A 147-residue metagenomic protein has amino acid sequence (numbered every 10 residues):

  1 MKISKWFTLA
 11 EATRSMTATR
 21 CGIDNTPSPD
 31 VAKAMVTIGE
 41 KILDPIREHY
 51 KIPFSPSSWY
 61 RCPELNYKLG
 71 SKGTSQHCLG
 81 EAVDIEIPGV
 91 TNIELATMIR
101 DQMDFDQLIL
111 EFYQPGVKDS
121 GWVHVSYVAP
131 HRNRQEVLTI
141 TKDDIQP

Functional and structural regions predicted by a protein language model:
M1-R47, T141-P147: Extracytoplasmic cell-surface/polysaccharide-interacting catalytic and binding patches
I3, L65, T74, D104 (+1 more regions): Glycine-rich, flexible loop/turn motifs
W6, P53, A82, W122: A residue-level signal for beta-strand positions that form part of recognition/binding surfaces within mature
E40-G70: Extended, low-complexity, intrinsically disordered C-terminal regulatory tails of eukaryotic serine/threonine kinases
L69-I85: Active-site microenvironments of hydrolase-like enzyme catalytic domains
L79, I87-P147: Catalytic cores and adjacent binding grooves of peptidoglycan-active enzymes
